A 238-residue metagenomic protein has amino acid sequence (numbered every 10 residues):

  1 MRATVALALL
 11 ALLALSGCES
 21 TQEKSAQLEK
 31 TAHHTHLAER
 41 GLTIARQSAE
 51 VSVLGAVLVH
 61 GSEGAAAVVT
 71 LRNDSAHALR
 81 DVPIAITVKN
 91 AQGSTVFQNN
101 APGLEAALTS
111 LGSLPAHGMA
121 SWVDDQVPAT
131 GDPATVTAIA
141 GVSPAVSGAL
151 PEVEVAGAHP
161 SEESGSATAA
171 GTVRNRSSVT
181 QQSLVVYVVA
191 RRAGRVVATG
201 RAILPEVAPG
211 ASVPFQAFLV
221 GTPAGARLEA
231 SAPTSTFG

Functional and structural regions predicted by a protein language model:
M1-A6: Bacterial N-terminal signal peptides that target proteins for export
L7-A170, R174-Q182, R191-G238: Membrane engagement elements in two modes
